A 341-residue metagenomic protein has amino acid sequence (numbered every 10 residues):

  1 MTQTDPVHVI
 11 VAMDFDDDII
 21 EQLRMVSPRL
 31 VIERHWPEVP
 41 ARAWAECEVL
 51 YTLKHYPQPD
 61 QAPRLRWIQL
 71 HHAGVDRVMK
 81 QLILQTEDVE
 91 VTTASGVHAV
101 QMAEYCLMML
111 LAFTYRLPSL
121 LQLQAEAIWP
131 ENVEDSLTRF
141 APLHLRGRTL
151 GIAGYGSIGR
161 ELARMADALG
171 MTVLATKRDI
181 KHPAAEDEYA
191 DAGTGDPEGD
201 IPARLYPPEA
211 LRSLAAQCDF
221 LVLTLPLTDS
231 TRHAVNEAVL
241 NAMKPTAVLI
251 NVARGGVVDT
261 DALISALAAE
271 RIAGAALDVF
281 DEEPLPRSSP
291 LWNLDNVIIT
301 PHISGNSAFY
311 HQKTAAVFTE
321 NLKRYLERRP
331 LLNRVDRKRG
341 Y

Functional and structural regions predicted by a protein language model:
M1-V49, R178, Y189-D191, L326: N-terminal glycine-/charge-rich "phosphate-binding" loop or analogous flexible N-terminal tail
P6, D88, R146-T149, T246: Phosphate-coordination loops involved in phosphoryl transfer and adenosine-cofactor binding
A12, L53, H71, T224-L227 (+2 more regions): Short, well-ordered coil/turn residues at beta-beta hairpins and beta-strand->alpha-helix junctions within
A45-E126, R139-L143: Phosphate/diphosphate ligand-binding glycine-rich loop within oxidoreductases
T92, G96-Y105, F113, S119-L123 (+3 more regions): C-terminal helix-to-coil terminal segments
L121-E161: Glycine-rich NAD(P)-binding loop of Rossmann-like domains
L174: Conserved beta-strand positions in the Rossmann-like core of class I SAM-dependent methyltransferases
I180-P290: Rossmann-like adenosine-cofactor binding region
